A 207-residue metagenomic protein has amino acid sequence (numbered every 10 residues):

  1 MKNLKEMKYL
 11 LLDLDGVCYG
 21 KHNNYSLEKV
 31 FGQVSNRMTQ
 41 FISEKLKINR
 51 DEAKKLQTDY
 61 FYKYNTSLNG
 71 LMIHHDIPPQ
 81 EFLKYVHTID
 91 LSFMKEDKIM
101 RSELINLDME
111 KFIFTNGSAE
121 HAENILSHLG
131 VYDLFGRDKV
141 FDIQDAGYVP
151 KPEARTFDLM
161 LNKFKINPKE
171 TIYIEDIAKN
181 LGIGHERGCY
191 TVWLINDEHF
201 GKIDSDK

Functional and structural regions predicted by a protein language model:
N3-K5, L107-M109, F164-E170: Glycine-rich phosphate-binding loop signature in dinucleotide/nucleotide-binding domains
N3-R101, E120: N-terminal helical cap/lid subdomain that shapes the substrate entry/recognition surface in HAD-like hydrolases
L10, E81-K95, M100-L129, F135 (+1 more regions): Substrate-recognition element of Asp-dependent hydrolases with the DxDx(T/V) motif
L14, N23-E28, Y132, K179 (+1 more regions): Catalytic phosphate/metal-binding cores of nucleic-acid and nucleotide-processing enzymes, i.e., regions that mediate
V17, A119-E120, K179, H199: Conserved Rossmann-like nucleotide-cofactor binding loop
S118-I172, A178: Substrate-recognition "cap/lid" segment bordering the active-site pocket of phosphatases
P168-K207: Acidic, Mg2+-coordinating phosphoryl-transfer loop and its flanking beta/alpha structural elements, shared across
